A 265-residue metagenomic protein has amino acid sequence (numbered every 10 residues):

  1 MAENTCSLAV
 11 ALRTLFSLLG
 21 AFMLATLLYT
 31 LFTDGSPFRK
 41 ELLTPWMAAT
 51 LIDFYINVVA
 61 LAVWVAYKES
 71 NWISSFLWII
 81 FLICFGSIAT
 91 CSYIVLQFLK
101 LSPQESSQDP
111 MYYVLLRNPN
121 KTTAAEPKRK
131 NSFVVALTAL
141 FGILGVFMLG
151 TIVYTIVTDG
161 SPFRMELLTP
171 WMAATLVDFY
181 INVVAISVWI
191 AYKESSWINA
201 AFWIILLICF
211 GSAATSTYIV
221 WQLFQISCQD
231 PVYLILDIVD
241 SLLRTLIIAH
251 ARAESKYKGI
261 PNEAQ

Functional and structural regions predicted by a protein language model:
A2-Q265: Aromatic-rich, lipid-facing transmembrane alpha helices and their immediate juxtamembrane interface loops in integral
